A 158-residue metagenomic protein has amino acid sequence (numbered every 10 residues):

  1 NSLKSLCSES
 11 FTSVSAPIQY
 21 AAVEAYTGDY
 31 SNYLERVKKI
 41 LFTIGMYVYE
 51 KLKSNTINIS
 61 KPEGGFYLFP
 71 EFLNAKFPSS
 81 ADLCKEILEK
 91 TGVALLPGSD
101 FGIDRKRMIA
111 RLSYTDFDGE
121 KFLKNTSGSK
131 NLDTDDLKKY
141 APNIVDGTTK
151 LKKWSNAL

Functional and structural regions predicted by a protein language model:
N1-L158: PLP-dependent class I/II
